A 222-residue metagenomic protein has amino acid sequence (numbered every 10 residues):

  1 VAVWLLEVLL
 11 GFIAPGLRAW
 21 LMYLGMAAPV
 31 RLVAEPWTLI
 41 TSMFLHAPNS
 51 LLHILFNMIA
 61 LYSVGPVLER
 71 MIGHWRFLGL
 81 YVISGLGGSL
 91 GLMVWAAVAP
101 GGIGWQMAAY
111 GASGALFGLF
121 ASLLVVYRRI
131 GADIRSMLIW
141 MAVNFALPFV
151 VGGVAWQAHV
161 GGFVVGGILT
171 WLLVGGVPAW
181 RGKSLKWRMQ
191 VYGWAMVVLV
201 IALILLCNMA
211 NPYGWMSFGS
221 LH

Functional and structural regions predicted by a protein language model:
V1-Y110, V150-Q157, F218-H222: N-terminal TM1-TM2 helical hairpin plus the immediately adjacent luminal interfacial "cap"
L55, G111-F120, V160-V164: Membrane-embedded alpha-helical segments of multi-pass membrane proteins, especially the transmembrane helices
I59-S63, G118-S122, W140-P148: Hydrophobic, membrane-inserted alpha-helices
V67, L124-R129, L169-P178: Structural signal for the C-terminal ends of transmembrane alpha-helices and the immediately following loop
E69-R76, V125-R135: Membrane-helix interface "capping/anchor" motifs
Y81-S84, S136-F145, M196: Central hydrophobic cores of alpha-helical transmembrane segments in multi-pass integral membrane proteins
A99-P100, L116-R129: Alpha-helical transmembrane segments
F149-H222: C-terminal transmembrane module of polytopic alpha-helical membrane proteins
